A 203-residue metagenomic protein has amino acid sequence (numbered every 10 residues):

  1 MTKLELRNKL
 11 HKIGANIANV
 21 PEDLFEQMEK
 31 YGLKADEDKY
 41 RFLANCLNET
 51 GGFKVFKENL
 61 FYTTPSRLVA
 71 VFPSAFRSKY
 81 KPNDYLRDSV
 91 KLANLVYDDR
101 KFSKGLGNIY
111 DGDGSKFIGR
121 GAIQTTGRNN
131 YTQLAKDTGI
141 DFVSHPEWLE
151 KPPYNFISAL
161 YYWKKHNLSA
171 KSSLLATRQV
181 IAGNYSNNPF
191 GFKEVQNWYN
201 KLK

Functional and structural regions predicted by a protein language model:
T2-N19, L47-Y161: Peptidoglycan-targeting cell-wall enzymes and recognition modules
F25, L43-C46, L160, R178 (+2 more regions): Non-transmembrane alpha-helical segments in soluble domains of secreted/periplasmic/extracellular proteins
Q27-K30, N48: A short alpha-helix/helix-coil micro-patch that ends at or immediately precedes a cysteine
K34-D38, S115-I118, Y154-N155, K171-L175: Extracellular/periplasmic catalytic domains that process cell-envelope and extracellular macromolecules
D36-G51: Active-site-adjacent structural elements in enzyme catalytic domains
C46-E49, S172-F190: Acidic helix/loop microenvironments that form the catalytic cleft of cell-wall polysaccharide enzymes
T138, K164, I181-Y185: Cell-envelope and extracellular/periplasmic
G183-K203: Extracellular low-complexity, O-glycosylation-prone Ser/Thr/Pro/Gly-rich "stalks" and linkers flanking catalytic
